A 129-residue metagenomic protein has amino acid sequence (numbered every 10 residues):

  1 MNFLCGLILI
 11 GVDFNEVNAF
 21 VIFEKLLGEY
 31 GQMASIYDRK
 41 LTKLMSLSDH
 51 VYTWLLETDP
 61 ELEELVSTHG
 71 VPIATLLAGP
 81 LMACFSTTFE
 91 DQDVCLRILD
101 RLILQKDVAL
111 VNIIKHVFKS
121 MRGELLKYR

Functional and structural regions predicted by a protein language model:
M1-Y128: Internal, helix-rich recognition cores of eukaryotic regulatory domains
